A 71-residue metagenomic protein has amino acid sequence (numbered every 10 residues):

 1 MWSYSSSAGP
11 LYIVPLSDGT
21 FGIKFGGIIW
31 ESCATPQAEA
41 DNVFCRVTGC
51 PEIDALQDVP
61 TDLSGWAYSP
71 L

Functional and structural regions predicted by a protein language model:
M1-S3: Short, hydrophobic/aromatic-rich segments at coil-to-beta transitions
S5-I29: Short aromatic-glycine-(Arg/Gly/Cys) micro-motifs in beta-strand/loop hairpins
I28-L71: Mixed-charge, Lys/Arg-enriched low-complexity segments
